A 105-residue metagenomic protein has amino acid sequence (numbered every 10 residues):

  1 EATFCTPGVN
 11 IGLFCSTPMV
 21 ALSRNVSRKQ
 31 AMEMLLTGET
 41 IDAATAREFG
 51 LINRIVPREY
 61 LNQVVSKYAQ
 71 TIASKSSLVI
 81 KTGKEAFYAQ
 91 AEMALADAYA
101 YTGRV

Functional and structural regions predicted by a protein language model:
E1-M34, F49, V64, Y68: CoA-thioester-processing core
A2, I52-R104: C-terminal long alpha-helix characteristic of the crotonase
I11, V20, L35-L36, R54 (+2 more regions): Generic anion/oxyanion-binding catalytic loop in active/binding sites
L22, A46, G83: Terminal peptide-recognition signature
S27, D42, P57-Y60: Short loop/turn segments at beta->alpha junctions
L35-G38, I72: Structured beta->alpha junctions
G38-T45: Acidic, divalent-metal-coordinating active-site segment for phosphoryl/phosphodiester hydrolysis, typified by short
